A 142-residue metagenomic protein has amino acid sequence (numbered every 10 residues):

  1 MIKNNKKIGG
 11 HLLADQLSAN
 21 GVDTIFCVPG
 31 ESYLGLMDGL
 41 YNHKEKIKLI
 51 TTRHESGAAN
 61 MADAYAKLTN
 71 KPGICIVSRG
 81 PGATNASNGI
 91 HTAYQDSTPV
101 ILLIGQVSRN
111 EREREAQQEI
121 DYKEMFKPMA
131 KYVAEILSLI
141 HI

Functional and structural regions predicted by a protein language model:
M1-I140: N-terminal alpha/beta PP-like core and its mobile active-site loop of ThDP/TPP-dependent enzymes
